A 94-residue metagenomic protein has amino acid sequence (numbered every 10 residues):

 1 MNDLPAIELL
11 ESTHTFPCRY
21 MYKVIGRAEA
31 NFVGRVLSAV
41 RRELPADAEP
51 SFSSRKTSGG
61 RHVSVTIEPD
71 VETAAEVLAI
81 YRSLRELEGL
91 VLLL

Functional and structural regions predicted by a protein language model:
M1-L94: Long, contiguous binding/interaction regions
